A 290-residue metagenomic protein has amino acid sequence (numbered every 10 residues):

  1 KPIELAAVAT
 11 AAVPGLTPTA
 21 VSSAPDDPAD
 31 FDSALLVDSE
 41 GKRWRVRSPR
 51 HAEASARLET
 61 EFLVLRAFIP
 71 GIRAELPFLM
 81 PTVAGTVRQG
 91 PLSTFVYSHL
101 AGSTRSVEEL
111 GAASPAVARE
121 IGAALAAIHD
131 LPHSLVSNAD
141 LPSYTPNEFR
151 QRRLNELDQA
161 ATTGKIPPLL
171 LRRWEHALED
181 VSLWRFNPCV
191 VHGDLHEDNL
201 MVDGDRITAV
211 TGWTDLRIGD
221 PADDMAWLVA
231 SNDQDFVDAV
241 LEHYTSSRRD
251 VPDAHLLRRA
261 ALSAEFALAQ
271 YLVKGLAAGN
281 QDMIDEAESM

Functional and structural regions predicted by a protein language model:
E4-T17, H133-H192: An alpha-helical support segment within catalytic cores of ATP-dependent transferases
S22-D140: ATP-binding pocket architecture of kinase catalytic cores
P28-D38, V46, H176-D223: Active-site acidic catalytic loop and adjacent metal/ATP-binding pocket of ATP-dependent phosphoryl transfer enzymes
R43, A54-R57, N155, Q159 (+1 more regions): Intrinsically disordered, low-complexity segments enriched in glycine and mixed charged residues
V117, I166-R173, M283-M290: Extended, well-ordered alpha-helical scaffold segments
R152-R153, P221, E265-L268: N-terminal alpha-helical segment
D203-P252: Active-site Asp-x-Gly
N232-M290: A conserved long alpha-helix in the C-terminal portion of kinase-like catalytic domains
